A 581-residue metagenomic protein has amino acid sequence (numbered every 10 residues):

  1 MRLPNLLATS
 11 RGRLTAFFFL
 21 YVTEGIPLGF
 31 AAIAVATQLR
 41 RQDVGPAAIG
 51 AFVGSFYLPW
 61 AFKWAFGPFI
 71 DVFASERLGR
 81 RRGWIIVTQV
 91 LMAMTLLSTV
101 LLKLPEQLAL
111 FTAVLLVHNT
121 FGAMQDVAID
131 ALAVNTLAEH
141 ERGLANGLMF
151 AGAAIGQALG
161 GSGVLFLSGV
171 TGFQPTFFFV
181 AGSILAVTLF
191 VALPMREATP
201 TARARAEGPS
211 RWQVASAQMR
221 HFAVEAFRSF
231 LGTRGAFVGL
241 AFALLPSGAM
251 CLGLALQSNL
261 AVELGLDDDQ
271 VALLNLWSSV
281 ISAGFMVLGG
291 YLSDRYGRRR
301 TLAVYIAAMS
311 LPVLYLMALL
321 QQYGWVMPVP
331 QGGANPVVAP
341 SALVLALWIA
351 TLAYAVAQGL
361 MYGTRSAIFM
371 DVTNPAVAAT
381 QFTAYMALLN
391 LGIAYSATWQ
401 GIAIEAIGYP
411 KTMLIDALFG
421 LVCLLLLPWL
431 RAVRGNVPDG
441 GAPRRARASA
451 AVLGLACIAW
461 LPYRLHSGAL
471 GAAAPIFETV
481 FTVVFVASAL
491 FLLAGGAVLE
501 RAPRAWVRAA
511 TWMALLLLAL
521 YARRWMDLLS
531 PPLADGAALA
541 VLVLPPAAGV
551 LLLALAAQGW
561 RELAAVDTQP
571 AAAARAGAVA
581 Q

Functional and structural regions predicted by a protein language model:
M1-R11, T199-V238: Juxtamembrane intracellular "pre-TM" segments in multi-pass secondary transporters
R2-W60, F237-F242, P246-L264, V271: Helix-loop boundary and gating motifs at the non-cytosolic
T15, V44-L58, L144, V262-I281 (+5 more regions): Loop-to-transmembrane helix entry
V35, A123-L137, L360-N374: Intracellular juxtamembrane helix-capping segments at the cytosolic ends of symmetry-related transmembrane helices
F62-G79, F285-T301, I404-E405: Helix-to-loop junctions at the C-terminal end of transmembrane segments in multipass secondary transporters
V72-Q89, R295-A308, P410, A442 (+1 more regions): Cytoplasmic membrane-interface "Motif A"-like loop-to-helix N-cap segments of 12-TM Major Facilitator Superfamily
I85-P105, A307-P340, P428, R524: C-terminal ends and interior cores of transmembrane alpha-helices in multi-pass membrane transporters/permeases
V87, A93, P175-L193, K411-W429 (+2 more regions): Symmetry-related core transmembrane helices of the 12-TM Major Facilitator Superfamily/SLC fold
